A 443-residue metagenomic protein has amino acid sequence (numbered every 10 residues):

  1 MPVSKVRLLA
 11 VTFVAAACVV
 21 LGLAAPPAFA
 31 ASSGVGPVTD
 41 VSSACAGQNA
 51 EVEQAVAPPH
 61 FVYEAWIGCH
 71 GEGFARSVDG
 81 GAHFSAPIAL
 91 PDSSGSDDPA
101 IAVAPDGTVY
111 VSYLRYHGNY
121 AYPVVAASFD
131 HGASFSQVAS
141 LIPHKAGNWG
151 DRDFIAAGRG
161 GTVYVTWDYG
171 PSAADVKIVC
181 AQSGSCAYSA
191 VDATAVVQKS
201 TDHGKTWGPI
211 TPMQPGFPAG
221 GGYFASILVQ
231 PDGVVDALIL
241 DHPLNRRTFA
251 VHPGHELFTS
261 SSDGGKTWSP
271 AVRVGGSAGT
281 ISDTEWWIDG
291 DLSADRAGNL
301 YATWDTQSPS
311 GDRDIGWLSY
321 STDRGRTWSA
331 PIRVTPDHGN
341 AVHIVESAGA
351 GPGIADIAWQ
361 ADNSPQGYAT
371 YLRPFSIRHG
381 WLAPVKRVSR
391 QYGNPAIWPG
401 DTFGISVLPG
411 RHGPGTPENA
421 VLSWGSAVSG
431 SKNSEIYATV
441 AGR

Functional and structural regions predicted by a protein language model:
P2-A30: Secretory targeting and sorting signals
A30-R443: Extracellular, repeat-based ectodomains that mediate carbohydrate processing or recognition
